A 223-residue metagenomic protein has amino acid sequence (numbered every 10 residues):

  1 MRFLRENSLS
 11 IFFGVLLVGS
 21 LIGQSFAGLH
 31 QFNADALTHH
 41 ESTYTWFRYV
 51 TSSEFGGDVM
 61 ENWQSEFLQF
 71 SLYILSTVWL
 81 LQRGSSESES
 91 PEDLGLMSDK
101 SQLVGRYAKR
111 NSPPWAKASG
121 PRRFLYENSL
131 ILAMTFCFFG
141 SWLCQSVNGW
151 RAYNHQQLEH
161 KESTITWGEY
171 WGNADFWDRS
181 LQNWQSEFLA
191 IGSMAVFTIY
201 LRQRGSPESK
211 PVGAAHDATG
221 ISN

Functional and structural regions predicted by a protein language model:
M1, Y44, S85-P121, G205-N223: Extramembrane terminal tails and long inter-domain/linker segments of multi-pass membrane proteins
M1-V18, G120-F136: Alpha-helical transmembrane segments and their helix-start/interface "positive-inside/aromatic belt" motifs in integral
R5-F12, L16, I22, A36 (+2 more regions): N-terminal first transmembrane alpha-helix
L17-F32, S141-Q145: Alpha-helical transmembrane segments of multi-pass membrane proteins
F26-T43, G149-E162: Interfacial/capping segments of alpha-helical transmembrane domains
H39-Y49, G95-L96, H160-N173, A214-D217: Short, motif-level signal for alpha-helix interfacial/capping segments enriched in acidic residues and aromatics/proline
R48-L81, S86, F138-N154, E162 (+2 more regions): A structural feature that tracks compact, well-ordered secondary-structure segments with a strong bias toward
G105-G140, V147, A152-Y153: Domain-level detector of nuclease and nuclease-like folds in predominantly extracellular/periplasmic contexts
